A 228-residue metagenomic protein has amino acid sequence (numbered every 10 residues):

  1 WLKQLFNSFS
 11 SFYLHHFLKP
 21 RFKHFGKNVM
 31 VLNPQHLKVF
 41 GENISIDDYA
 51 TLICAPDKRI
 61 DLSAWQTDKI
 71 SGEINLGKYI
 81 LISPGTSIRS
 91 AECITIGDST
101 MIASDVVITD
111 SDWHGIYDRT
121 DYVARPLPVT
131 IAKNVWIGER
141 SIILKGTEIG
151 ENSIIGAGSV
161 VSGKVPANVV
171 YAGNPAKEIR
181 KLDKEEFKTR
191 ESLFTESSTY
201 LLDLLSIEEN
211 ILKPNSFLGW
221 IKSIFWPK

Functional and structural regions predicted by a protein language model:
W1-T109, A132-K133, E151, A167 (+2 more regions): Domain-scale signature associated with acetyltransferase and cell-envelope carbohydrate enzymes
K69, D121-I131: Glycine-rich NAD(P)-binding loop of Rossmann-like domains
S87-C93, R140-I154, S159-G163: Beta-rich strand-turn-strand
D112, R119-D121, T147, K181-L182: Conserved catalytic-core motifs of eukaryotic protein kinase domains, centered on the activation segment
G115-Y122, F187-S192: Short glycine/proline- and charge-enriched loop/turn segments that cap or connect secondary-structure elements
V129, G146-T147, N168: A short, glycine- and basic residue-enriched loop/turn that sits immediately adjacent to a domain's principal
